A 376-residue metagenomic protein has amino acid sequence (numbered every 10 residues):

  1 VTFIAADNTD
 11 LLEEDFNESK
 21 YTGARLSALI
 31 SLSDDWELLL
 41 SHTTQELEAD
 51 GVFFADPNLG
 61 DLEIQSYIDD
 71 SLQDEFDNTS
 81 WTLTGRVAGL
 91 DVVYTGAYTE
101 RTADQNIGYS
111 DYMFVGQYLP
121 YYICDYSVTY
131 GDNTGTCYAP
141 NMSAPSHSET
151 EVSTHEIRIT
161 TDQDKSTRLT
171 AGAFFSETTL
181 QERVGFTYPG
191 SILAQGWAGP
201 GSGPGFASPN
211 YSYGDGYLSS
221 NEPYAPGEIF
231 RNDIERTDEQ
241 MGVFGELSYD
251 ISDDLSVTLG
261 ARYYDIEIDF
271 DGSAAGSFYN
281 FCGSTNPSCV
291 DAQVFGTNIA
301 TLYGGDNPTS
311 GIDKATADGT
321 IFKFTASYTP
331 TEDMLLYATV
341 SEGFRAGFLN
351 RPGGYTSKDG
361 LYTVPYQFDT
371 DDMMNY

Functional and structural regions predicted by a protein language model:
V1-A49, D77-N78, T150-T154, D162-S176 (+5 more regions): Transmembrane beta-barrel wall of Gram-negative outer-membrane proteins
V1-D15, D50-Y67, G108-P145, G185-D233 (+2 more regions): Solvent-exposed loop segments that connect transmembrane elements
D15-Y21, L62, D70-F76, S146-V152 (+3 more regions): Transmembrane beta-barrel outer-membrane domains
T22, H42-E48, V87, Y98-T102 (+3 more regions): Transmembrane beta-strands of outer-membrane beta-barrel pores
L29-D34, I159-D162, A173-S176, I234-Y376: Structural signature of Gram-negative outer-membrane beta-barrels, strongest in the C-terminal barrel of TonB-dependent
T82: Oxyanion-binding "anion nests"
